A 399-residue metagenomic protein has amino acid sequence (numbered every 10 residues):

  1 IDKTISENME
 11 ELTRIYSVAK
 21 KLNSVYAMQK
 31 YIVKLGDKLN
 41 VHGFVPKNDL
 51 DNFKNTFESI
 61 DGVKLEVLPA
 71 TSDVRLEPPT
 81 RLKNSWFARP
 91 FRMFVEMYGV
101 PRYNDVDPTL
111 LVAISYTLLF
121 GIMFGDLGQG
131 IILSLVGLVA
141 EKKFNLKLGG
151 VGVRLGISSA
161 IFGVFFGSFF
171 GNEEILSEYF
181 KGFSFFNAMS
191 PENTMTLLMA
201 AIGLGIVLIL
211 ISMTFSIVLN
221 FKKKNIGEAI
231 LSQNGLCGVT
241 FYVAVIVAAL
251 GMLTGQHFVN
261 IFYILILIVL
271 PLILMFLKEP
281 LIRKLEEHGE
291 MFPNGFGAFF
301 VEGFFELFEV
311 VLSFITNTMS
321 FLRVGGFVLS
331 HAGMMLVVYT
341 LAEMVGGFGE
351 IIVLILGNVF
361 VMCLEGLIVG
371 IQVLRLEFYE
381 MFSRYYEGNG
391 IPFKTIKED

Functional and structural regions predicted by a protein language model:
D2-F53: Coiled-coil termination/hinge junctions
Y31, D51-D399: Conserved, carboxylate-rich catalytic/transport cores that coordinate ions
